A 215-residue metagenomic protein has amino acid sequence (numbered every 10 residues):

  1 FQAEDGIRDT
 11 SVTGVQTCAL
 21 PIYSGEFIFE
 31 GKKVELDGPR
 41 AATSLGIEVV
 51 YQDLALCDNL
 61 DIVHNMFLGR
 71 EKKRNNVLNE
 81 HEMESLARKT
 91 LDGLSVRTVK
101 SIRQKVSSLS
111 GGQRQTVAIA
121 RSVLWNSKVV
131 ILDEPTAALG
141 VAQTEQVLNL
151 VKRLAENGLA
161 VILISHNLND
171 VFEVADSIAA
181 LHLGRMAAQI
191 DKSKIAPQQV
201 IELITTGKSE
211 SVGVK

Functional and structural regions predicted by a protein language model:
F1-C18: Single conserved hydrophobic/aromatic residue that forms the stacking wall/gate of nucleotide- or nucleobase-binding
G25-L36, A41-L45: Conserved ABC transporter NBD signature motif
V130-E134: Catalytic Walker B motif of ABC-type/P-loop ATPase nucleotide-binding domains
E145-N157: Helical segment within the ABC ATPase nucleotide-binding domain
S165-H166: H-loop/switch region of ABC-family ATPase nucleotide-binding domains
V171-E173: A short, surface-exposed alpha-helical micro-motif characterized by mixed small hydrophobic and charged/polar residues
S177, Q189: Short, glycine/charged-rich "phosphate-handling" switch motifs in NTP-dependent and phosphotransfer domains
